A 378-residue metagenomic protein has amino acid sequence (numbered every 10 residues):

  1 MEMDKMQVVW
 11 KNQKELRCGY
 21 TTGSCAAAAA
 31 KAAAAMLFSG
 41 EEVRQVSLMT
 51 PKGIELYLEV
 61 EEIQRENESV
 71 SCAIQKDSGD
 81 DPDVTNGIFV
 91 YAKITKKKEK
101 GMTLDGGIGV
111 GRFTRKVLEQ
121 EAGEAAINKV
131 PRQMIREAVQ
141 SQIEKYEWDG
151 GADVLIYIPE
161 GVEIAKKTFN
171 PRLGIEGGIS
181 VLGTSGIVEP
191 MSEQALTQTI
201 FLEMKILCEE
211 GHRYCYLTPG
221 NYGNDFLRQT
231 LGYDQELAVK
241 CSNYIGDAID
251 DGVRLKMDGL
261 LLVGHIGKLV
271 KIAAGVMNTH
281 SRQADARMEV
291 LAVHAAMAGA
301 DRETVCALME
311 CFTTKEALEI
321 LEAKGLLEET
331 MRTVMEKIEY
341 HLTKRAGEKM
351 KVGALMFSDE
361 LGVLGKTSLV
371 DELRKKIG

Functional and structural regions predicted by a protein language model:
E2-K167, P171-L173, L369: Generic N-terminal targeting/processing segments that precede catalytic cores or assembly contacts
E2-W10, R17, L173-I179, T184-T333 (+1 more regions): A structural signal for small-residue-enriched, beta-sheet-centric alpha/beta enzyme cores and oligomeric scaffold folds
C25-A28, A32, D247, D251 (+1 more regions): Residues within well-formed alpha-helices
A33, P131, I135-Y146, E203 (+3 more regions): Hydrophobic, Leu/Ile/Phe/Ala-enriched alpha-helical segments that form helix-helix packing faces
F89-Y91, T230-D234, T367-R374: Surface-exposed flexible segments
E163, N224, V363: Flexible, glycine-rich phosphate/dinucleotide-binding loops and adjacent beta-alpha linkers at cofactor/substrate
K351-G378: Short, amphipathic C-terminal "tail helix"
